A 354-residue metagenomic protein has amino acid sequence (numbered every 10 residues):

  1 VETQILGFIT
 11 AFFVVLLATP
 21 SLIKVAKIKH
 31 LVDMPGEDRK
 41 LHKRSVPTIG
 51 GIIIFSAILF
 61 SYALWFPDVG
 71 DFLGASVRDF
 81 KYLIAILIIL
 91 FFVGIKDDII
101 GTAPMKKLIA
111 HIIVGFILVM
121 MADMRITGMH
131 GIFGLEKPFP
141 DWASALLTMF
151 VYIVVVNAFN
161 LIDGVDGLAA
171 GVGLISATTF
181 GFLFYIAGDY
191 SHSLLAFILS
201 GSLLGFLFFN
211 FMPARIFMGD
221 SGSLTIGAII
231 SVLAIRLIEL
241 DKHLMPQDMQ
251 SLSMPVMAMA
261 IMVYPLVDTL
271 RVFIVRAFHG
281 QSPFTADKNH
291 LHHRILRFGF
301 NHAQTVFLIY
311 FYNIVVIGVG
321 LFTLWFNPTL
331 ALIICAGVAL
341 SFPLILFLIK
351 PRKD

Functional and structural regions predicted by a protein language model:
V1-H30, F55-F92, A169-F298, H302-D354: Alpha-helical transmembrane segments
P35-I49: Juxtamembrane helix-capping/reentrant segments at transmembrane boundaries
K43-P47, G134-L146, S251-A258: Short aromatic-rich membrane-water interface segments that cap or initiate transmembrane helices in multi-pass membrane
V46-P67, F116-A122: A generic, lipid-embedded transmembrane alpha helix
D79-V114, L118: Hydrophobic alpha-helical hairpins/lids featuring a short glycine-rich hinge
D98, M129-F139, F300-N301, W325-F326: Membrane interface segments of multi-pass transport proteins and intramembrane proteases
A143-F159, L168-A169: Function-critical hydrophobic alpha-helical transmembrane segments in multi-pass membrane proteins
